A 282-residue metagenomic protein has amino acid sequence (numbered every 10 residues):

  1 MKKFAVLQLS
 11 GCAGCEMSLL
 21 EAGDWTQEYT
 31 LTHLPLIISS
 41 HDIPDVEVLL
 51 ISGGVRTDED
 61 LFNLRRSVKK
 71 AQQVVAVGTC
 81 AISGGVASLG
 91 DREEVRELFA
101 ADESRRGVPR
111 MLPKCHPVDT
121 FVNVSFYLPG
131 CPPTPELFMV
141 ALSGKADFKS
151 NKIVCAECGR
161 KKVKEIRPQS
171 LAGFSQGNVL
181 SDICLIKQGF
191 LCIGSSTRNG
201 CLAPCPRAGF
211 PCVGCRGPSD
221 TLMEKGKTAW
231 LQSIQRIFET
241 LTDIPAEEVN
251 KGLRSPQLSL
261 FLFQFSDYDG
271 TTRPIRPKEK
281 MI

Functional and structural regions predicted by a protein language model:
M1-L50, E59-L61, R65-Q73, V77 (+2 more regions): Iron-sulfur (Fe-S) cluster-binding modules
V55-T57: Short acidic, S/G/P-rich loop/turn micro-motifs used as interaction or catalytic elements
C80-G85: Short gly/pro/ser/thr-enriched loop/turn and capping motifs at secondary-structure boundaries
S88-G90, K227: Active-site-proximal loop->helix
D91-V95: Short, hinge-like loop/turn segments at secondary-structure boundaries
